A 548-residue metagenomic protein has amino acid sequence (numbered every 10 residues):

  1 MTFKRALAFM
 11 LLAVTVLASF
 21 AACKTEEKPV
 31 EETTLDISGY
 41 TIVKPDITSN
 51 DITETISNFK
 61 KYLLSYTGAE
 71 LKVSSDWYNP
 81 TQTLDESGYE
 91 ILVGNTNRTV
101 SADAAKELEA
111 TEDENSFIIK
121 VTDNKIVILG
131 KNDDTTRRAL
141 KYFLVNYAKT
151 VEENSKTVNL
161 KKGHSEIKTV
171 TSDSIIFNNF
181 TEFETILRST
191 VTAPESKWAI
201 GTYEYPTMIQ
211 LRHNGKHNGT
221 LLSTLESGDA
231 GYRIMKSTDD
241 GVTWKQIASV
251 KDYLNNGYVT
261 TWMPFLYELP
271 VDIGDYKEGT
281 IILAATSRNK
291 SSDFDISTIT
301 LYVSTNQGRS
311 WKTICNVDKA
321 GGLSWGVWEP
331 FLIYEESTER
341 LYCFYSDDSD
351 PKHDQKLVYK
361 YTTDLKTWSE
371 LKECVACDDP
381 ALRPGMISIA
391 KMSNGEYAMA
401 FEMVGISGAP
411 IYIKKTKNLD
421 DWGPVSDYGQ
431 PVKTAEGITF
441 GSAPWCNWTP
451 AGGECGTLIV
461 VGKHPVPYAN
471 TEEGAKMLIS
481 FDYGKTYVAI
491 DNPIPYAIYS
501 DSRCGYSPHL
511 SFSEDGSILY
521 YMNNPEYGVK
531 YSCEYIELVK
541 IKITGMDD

Functional and structural regions predicted by a protein language model:
M1-M10: Bacterial N-terminal signal peptides that target proteins for export
M10-A18: Bacterial N-terminal signal peptides
L17-T33: Sec-dependent signal peptide cleavage junction
A21, L108, Y342-C343: Secreted/extracellular small peptides and ectodomain modules produced from precursors
P29-N178: Solvent-exposed alpha-helical segments and adjacent loops that form catalytic or protein-interaction surfaces
F177-D548: Asp-box/BNR beta-propeller blade signature and adjacent active/binding-site loops in extracellular glycan-interacting
